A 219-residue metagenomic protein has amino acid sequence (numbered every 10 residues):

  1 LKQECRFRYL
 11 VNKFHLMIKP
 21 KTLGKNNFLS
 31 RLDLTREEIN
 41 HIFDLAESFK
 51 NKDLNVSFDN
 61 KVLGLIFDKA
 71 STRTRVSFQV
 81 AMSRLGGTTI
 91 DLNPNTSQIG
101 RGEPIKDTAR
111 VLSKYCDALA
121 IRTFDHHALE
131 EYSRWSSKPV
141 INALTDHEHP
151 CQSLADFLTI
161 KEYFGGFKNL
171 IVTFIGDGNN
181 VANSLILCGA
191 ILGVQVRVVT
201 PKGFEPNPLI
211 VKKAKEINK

Functional and structural regions predicted by a protein language model:
L1, L10, H15-L16: Short hydrophobic targeting helices and cationic amphipathic motifs that mediate membrane/organellar targeting
M17-V76, V80, E148: Positively charged, low-complexity intrinsically disordered leader regions
E38-I42, T74, T108, A128 (+5 more regions): General structural feature for long, well-ordered alpha-helical segments within catalytic domains of soluble enzymes
E47-N51, F157-K161, I186: Generic structural signal for well-ordered alpha-helical scaffold segments
D53-F58, I160-K168: Glycine-rich phosphate/diphosphate-binding loops that line cofactor/substrate pockets in enzymes
F58-K161: Phosphate/diphosphate ligand-binding glycine-rich loop within oxidoreductases
D68-A81, F164-K219: Glycine-rich phosphate/diphosphate-binding loop of Rossmann-like nucleotide-binding domains
